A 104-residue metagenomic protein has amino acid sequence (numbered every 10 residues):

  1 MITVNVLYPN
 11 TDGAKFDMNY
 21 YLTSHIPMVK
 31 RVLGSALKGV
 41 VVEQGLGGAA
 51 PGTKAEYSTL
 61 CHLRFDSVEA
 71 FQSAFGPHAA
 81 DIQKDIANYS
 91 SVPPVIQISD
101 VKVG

Functional and structural regions predicted by a protein language model:
M1-G104: Macromolecular interaction modules
